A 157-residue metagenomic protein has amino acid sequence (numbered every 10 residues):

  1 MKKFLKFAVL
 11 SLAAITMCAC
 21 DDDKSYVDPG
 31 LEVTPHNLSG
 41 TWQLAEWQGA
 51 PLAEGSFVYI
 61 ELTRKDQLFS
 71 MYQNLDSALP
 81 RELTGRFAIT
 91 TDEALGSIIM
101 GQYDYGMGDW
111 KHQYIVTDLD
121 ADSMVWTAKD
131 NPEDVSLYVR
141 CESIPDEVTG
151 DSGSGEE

Functional and structural regions predicted by a protein language model:
M1-A8: Bacterial N-terminal signal peptides that target proteins for export
I15-A19: C-terminal motif of bacterial Sec signal peptides marking the signal peptidase cleavage site
D21-K24: Bacterial signal peptide processing site
Y26-Q43: N-terminal helix-cap/turn-to-beta initiation motif at the start of protein domains
L38, I60-F69, T90-L95, V116-S123 (+1 more regions): Short, solvent-exposed coil/turn segments at beta-strand boundaries
L52-G96: N-terminal glycine/threonine-rich, aromatic-flanked beta-hairpin/loop signature
E82-D92, T127-E157: Edge beta-strand at a domain terminus
A94-T117: An anionic, turn-rich surface loop/hairpin at beta-sheet edges that serves as a generic interaction/coordination patch
